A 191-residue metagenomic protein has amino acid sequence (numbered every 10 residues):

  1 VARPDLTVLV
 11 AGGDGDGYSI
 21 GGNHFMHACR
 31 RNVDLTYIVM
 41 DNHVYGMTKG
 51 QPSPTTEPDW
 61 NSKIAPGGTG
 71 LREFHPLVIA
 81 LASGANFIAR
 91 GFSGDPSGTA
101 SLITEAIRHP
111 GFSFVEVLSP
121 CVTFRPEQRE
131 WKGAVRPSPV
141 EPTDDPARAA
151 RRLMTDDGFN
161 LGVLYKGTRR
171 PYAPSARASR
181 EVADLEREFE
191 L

Functional and structural regions predicted by a protein language model:
V1-G46: Thiamine diphosphate
A2-D5, S53-A106: Conserved thiamine diphosphate
P4, R30-V33, M40-H43, L81-N86 (+2 more regions): Generic secondary-structure signature for well-ordered alpha-helical cores
V10-G12, F87-F92, F114: Short catalytic-loop micro-motif centered on adjacent basic/acidic residues
I20-H24, R30, M47-P52, R125-E130 (+1 more regions): Short acidic, glycine/serine/threonine-rich loops at helix termini
G46-T48, S97-T99, V115, V122-E127 (+1 more regions): Short acidic/glycine-rich loop or secondary-structure boundary segments that cap or lie
Q51-P58, P96, I103-F112, R125-S138 (+1 more regions): Short, surface-exposed, charged loop/turn segments at secondary-structure junctions
P120-L191: Flexible, low-complexity linker and terminal segments
